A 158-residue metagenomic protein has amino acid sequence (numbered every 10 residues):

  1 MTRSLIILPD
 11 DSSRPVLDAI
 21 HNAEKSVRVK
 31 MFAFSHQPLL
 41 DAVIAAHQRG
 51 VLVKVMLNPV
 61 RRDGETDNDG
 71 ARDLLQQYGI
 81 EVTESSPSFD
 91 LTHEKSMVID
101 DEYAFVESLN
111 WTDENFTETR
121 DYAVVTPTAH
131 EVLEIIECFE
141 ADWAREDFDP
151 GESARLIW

Functional and structural regions predicted by a protein language model:
M1-E24, K30-W158: HKD-type phospholipase D/PLD-like phosphodiesterase module
